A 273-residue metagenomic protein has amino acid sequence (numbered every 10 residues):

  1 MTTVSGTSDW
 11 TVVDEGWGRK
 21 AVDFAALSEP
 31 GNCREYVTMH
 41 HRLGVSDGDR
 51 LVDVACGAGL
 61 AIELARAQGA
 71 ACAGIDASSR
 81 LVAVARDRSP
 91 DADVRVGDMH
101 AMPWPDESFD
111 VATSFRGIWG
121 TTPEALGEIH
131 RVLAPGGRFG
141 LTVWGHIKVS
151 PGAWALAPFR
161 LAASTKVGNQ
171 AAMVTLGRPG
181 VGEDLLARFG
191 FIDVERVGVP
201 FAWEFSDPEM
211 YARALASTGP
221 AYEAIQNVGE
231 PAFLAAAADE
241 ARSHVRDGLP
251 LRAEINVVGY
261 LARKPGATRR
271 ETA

Functional and structural regions predicted by a protein language model:
M1-D49, L60-L64, L81-V84, L156: Conserved class I S-adenosyl-L-methionine
G31-N32, A58-L60, T175-A273: Conserved Class I S-adenosyl-L-methionine
R50-A101: Class I SAM-dependent methyltransferase SAM/SAH-binding core
H100-A112: A short acidic, Gly/Pro-enriched loop at the edge of an enzyme's catalytic core that lines a small-molecule cofactor
V111-E124, G145: A short SAM/SAH-binding and catalytic strip from SAM-dependent methyltransferases
E124-R138: A short glycine-rich, Lys/Arg-flanked "PGG" loop and its adjoining helix->strand segment in the class I
G140-T165: Conserved class I S-adenosyl-L-methionine
